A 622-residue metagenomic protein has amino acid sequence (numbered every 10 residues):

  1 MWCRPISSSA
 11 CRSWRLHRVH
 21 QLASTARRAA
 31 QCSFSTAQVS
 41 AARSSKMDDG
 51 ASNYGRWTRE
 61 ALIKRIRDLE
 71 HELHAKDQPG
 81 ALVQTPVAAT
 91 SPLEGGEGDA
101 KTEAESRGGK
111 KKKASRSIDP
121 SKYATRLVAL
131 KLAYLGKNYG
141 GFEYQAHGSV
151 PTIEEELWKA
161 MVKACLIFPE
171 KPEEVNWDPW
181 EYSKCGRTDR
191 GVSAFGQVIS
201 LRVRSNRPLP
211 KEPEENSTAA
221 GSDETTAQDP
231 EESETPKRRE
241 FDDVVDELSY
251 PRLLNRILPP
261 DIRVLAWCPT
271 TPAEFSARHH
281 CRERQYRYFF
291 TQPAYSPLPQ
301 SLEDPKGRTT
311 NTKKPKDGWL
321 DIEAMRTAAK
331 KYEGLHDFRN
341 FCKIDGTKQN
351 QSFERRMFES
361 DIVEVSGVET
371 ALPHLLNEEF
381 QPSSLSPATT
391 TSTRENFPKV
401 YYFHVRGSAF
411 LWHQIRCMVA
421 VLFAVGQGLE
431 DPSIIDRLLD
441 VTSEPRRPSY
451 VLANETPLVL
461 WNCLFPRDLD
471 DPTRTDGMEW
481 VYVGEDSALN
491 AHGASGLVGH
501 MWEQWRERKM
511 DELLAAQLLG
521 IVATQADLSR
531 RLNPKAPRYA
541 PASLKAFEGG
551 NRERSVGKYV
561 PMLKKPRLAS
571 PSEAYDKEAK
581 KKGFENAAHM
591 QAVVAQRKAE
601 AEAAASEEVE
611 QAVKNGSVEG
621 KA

Functional and structural regions predicted by a protein language model:
M1-S45: N-terminal mitochondrial targeting presequence
W2, A37, A42-A622: Structured-RNA-binding interfaces characteristic of tRNA pseudouridine synthases
